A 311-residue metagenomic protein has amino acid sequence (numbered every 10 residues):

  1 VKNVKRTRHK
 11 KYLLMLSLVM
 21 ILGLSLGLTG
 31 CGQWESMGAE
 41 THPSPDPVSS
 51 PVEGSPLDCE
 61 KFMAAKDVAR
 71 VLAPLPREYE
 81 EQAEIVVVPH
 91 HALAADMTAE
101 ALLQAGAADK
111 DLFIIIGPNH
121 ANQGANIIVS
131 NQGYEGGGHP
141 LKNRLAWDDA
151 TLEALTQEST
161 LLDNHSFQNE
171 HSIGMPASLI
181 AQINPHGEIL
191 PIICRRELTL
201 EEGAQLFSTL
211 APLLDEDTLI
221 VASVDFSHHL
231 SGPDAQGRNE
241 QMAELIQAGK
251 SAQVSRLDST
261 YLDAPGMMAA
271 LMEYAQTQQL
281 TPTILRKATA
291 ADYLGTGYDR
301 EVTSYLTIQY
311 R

Functional and structural regions predicted by a protein language model:
V1-K10: N-terminal secretory signal peptides that target proteins for export/translocation
Y12-M15: Short, hydrophobic alpha-helical membrane anchors of single-pass surface/secreted proteins
S17-L22: Hydrophobic helical h-region of N-terminal Sec-dependent signal peptides in bacterial secretory/periplasmic proteins
L28-G30: C-terminal motif of bacterial Sec signal peptides marking the signal peptidase cleavage site
G32-T281, L285-D292: Active-site histidine-anchored catalytic micro-motif
A288-R311: Long, Lys/Arg- and hydrophobic-enriched amphipathic alpha-helices
